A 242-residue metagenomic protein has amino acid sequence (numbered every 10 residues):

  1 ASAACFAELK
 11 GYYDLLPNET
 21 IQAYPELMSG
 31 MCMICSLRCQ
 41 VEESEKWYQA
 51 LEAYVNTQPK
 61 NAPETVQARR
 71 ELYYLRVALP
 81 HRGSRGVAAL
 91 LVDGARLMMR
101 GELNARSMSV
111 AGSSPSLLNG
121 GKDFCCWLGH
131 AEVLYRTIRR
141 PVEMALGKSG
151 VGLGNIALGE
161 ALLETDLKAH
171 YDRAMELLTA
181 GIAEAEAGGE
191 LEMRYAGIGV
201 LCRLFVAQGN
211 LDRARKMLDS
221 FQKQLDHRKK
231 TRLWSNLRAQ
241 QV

Functional and structural regions predicted by a protein language model:
A1-F6: A eukaryote-biased feature capturing mid-to-C-terminal, repeat/solenoid-rich segments of large proteins, strongly
Y12-L16, W47, Q241: Structural preference for long, well-ordered alpha-helical segments in enzyme cores
E19-G197: Internal alpha-solenoid helical repeat scaffolds
M175-L178, I182-V242: Long, internal scaffold/assembly segments composed of regular secondary structure
